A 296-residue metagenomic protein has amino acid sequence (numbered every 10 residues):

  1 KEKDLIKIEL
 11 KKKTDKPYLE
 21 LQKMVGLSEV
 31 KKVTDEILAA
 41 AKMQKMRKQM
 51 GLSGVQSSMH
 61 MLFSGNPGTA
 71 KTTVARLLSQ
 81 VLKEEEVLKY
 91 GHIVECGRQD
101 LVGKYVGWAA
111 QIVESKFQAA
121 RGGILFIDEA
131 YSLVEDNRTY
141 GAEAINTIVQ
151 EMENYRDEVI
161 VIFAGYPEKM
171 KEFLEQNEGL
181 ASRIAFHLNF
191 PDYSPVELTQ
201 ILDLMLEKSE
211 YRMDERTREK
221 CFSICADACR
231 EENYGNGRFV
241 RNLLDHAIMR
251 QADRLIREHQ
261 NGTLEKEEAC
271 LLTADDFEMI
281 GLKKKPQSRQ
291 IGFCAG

Functional and structural regions predicted by a protein language model:
D4, K11-D15, A252-G296: C-terminal engagement/docking regions of AAA+ P-loop ATPases
K16-M59, Q80, G296: Pre-Walker A (pre-P-loop) alpha-helix and adjacent loop at the N terminus of AAA/AAA+ ATPase modules, a conserved
M43-S58, D214-T217, L255-L264: Short helix/loop segment immediately N-terminal to the Walker
S53-G91, S115-Q118, I184: Walker A/P-loop
E85-Y90, E172-E175, A181, F190-Y234 (+1 more regions): Conserved C-terminal "switch" segment of AAA+ ATPases
Y90-A120, A142: Short glycine-rich substrate-engagement loop in P-loop NTPases that contacts/grips substrate
G97, A120-T139: Conserved P-loop NTPase "ATPase switch" module shared by AAA+ and STAND
Y131-I162, Y166-A181: Conserved catalytic/switch belt of AAA+ P-loop NTPases
